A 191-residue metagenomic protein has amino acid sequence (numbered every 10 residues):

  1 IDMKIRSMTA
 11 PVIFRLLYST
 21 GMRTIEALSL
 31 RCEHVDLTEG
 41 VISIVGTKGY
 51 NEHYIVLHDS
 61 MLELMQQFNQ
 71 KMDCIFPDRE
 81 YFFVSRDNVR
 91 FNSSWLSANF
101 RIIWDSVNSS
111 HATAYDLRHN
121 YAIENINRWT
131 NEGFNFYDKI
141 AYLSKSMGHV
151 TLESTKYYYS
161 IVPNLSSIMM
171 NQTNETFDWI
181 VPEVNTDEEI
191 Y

Functional and structural regions predicted by a protein language model:
I1-Y191: Conserved catalytic core of the tyrosine transesterase superfamily
